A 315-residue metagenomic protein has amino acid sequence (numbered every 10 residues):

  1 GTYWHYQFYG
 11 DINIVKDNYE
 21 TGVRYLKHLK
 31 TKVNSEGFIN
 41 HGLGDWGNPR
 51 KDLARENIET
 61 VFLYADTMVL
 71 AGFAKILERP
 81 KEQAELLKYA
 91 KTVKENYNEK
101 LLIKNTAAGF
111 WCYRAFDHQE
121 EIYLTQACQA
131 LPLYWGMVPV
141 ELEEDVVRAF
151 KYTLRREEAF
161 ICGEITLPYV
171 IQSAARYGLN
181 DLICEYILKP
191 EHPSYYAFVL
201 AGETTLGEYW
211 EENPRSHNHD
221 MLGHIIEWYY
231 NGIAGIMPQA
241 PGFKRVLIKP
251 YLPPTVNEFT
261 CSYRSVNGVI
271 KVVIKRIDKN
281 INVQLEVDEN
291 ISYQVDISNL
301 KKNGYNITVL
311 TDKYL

Functional and structural regions predicted by a protein language model:
G1-T31, L43-D45, R55, T166: Substrate-binding groove/exosite segments of carbohydrate-active enzymes
T2, C128-Q129, I226: Generic structural marker for isolated residues within well-ordered, non-membrane alpha-helices of soluble domains
Y9-I12, A74-L77, K81, A240: Long alpha-helical scaffolds in large eukaryotic adaptor/regulatory proteins, encompassing alpha-solenoid repeat systems
G22, A90-V93, I225: Hydrophobic/aromatic residues within well-ordered alpha-helical segments
K30-D45, K51-H217: Catalytic cores of carbohydrate-active enzymes
D181-L315: Non-catalytic C-terminal accessory modules of carbohydrate-active enzymes
